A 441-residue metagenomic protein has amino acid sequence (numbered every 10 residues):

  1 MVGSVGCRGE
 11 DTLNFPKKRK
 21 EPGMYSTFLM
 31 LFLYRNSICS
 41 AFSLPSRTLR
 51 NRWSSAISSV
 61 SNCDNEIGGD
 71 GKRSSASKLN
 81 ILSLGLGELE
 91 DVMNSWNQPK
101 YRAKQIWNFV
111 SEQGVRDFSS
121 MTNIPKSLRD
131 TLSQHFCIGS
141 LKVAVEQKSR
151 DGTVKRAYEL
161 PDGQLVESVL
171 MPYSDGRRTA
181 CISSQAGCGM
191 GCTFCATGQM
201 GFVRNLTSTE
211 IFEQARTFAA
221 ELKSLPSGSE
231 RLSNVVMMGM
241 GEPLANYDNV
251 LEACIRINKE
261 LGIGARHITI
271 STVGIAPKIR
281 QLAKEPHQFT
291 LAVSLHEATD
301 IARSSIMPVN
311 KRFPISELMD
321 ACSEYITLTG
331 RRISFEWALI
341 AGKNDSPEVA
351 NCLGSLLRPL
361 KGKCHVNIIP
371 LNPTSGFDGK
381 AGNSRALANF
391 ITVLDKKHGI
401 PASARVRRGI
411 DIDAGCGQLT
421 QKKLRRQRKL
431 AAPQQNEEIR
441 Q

Functional and structural regions predicted by a protein language model:
G3-C7, F15, Y25-V166, P172 (+4 more regions): Auxiliary Fe-S-binding modules of radical SAM enzymes
I106, T197, M237: A short beta-strand submotif of the Rossmann-like class I SAM-dependent methyltransferase core that lines
S149, S183-S184, S271, S294: Short linear Ser/Thr-Pro motifs
V154, V166, R178-I182, M190 (+1 more regions): Generic beta-strand structural signal
P172-T217: Canonical Radical SAM [4Fe-4S] cluster-binding loop centered on the CxxxCxxC motif and its immediate flanking residues
A219-H398: Conserved AdoMet/S-adenosylmethionine-binding subsite of the radical SAM
